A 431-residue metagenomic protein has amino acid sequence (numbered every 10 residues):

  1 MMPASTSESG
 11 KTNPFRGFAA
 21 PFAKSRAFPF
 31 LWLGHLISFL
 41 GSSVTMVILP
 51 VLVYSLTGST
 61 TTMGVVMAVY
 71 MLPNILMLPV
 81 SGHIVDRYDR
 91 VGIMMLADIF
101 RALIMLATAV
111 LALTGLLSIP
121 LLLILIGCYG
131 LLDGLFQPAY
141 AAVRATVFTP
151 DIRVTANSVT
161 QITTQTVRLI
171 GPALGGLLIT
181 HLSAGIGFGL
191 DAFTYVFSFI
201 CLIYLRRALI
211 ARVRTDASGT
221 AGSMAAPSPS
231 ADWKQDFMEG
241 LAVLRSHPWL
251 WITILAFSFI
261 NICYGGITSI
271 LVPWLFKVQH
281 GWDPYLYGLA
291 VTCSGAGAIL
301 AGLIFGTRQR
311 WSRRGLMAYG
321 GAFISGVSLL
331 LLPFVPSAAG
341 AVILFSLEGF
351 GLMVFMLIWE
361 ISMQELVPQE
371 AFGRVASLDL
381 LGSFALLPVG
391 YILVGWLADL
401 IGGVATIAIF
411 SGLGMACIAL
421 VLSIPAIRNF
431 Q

Functional and structural regions predicted by a protein language model:
E8-F28, R207-L255: Juxtamembrane intracellular "pre-TM" segments in multi-pass secondary transporters
N13-P73, A242, S246-T292: Helix-loop boundary and gating motifs at the non-cytosolic
A27, S118-L122, W249, T253 (+2 more regions): Residue-level signature of transmembrane alpha-helical entry/exit and packing/kink sites in multi-pass membrane
P29-M46, Y70-V85, D89-I104, L121-T180 (+5 more regions): Substrate-agnostic recognition of the 12-TM MFS/MFS-like secondary transporter fold
S42, G58, A68, N74 (+4 more regions): Short, conserved catalytic or interaction motifs in soluble domains
P50-L56, T108-T114, I170-L190, V278-Q279 (+1 more regions): Transmembrane alpha-helix termini and helix-breaking/packing motifs in multi-pass membrane transporters
L76, R87, I93, A107 (+5 more regions): C-terminal transmembrane bundle of multi-pass solute transporters/carriers
A142, T146, F188-M224, S423-Q431: Helix-loop junctions on the cytosolic side of multi-pass membrane transporters, especially the intracellular loop
